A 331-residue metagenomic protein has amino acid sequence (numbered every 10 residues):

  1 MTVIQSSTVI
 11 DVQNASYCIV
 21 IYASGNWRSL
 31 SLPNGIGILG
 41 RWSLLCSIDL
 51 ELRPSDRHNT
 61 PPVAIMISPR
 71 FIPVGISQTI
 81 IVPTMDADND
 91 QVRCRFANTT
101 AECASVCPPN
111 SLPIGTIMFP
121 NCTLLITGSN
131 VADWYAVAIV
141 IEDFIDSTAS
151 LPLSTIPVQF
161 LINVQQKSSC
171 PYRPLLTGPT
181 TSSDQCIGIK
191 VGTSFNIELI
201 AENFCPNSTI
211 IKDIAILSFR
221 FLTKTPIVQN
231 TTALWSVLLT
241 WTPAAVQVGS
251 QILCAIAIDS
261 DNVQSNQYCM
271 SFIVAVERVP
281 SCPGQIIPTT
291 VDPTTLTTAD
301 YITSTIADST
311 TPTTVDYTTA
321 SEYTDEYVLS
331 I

Functional and structural regions predicted by a protein language model:
M1-P288: Long, compositionally biased, intrinsically disordered segments
D143, D259, E277-I331: Extracellular mucin-like PTS segments
